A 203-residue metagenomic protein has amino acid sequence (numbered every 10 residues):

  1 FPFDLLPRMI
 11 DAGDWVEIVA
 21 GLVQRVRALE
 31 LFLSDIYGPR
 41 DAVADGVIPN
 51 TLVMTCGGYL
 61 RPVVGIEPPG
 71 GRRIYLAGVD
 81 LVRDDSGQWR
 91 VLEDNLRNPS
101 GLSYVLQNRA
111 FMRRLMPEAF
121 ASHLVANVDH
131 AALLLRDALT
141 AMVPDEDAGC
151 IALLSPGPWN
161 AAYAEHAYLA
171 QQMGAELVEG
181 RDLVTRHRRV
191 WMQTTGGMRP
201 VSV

Functional and structural regions predicted by a protein language model:
F1-V203: Preference for protein termini
